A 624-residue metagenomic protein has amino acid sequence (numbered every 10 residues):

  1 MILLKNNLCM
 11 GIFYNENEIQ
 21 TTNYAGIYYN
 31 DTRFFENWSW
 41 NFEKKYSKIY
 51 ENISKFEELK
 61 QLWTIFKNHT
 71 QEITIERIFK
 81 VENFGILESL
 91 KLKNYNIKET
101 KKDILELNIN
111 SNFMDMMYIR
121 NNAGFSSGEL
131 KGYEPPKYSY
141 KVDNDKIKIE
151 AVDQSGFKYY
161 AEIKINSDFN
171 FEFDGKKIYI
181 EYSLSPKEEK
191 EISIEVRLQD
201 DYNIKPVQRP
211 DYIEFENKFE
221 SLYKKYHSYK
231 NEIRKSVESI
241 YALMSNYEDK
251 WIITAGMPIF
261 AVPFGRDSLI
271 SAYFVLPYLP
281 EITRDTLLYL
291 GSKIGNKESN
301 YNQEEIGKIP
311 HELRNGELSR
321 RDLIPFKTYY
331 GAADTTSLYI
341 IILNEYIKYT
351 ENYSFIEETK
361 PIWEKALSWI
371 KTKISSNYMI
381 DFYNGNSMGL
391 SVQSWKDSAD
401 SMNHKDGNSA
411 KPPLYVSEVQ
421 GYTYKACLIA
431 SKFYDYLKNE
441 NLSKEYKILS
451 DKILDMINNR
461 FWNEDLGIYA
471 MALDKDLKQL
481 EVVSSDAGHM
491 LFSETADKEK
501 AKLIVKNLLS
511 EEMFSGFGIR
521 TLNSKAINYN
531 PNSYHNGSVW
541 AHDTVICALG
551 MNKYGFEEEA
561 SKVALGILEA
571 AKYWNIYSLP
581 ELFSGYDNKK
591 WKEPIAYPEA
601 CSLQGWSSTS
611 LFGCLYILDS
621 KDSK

Functional and structural regions predicted by a protein language model:
M1-L4, L8-M10, E18, L59-I180 (+2 more regions): Polysaccharide-binding surfaces and accessory modules of carbohydrate-active proteins
M1-N68, V81-F84, K230-K250: Beta-strand-rich N-terminal accessory domains
H69-I78, I306-T336, E345-Y349: Aromatic/His-enriched, Gly/Pro-containing loop or helix-boundary segments that lie immediately adjacent to catalytic
K98-D103, E181-D200, A426: Short Pro-Gly-centered flexible turn/kink motifs
P206-K218, S228-K235, L279-K293, Y353-T372 (+4 more regions): Extended, well-ordered alpha-helical scaffold segments
Y226-P263, G291-I324, Y329, S375-Y415 (+2 more regions): Extended glycan-interaction surfaces of carbohydrate-active proteins
D267-E298, D486-K498, T544-E557: Alpha-helical support elements that line or immediately flank enzyme active sites and cofactor-binding pockets
